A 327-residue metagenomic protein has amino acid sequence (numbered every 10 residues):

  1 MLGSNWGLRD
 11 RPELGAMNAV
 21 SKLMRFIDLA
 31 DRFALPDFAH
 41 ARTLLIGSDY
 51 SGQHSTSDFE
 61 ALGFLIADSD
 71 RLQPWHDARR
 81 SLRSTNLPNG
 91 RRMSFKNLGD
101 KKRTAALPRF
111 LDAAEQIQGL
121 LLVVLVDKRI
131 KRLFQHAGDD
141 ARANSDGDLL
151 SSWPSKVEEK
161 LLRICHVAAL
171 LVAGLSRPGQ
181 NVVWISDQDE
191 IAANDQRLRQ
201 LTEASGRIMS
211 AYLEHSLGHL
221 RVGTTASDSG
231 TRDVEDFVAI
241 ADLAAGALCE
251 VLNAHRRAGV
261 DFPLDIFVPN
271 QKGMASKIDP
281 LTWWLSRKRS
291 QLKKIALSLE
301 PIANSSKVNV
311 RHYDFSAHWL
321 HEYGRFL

Functional and structural regions predicted by a protein language model:
M1-L45, Y50-L327: Phosphate-ester processing/binding pockets and catalytic centers
